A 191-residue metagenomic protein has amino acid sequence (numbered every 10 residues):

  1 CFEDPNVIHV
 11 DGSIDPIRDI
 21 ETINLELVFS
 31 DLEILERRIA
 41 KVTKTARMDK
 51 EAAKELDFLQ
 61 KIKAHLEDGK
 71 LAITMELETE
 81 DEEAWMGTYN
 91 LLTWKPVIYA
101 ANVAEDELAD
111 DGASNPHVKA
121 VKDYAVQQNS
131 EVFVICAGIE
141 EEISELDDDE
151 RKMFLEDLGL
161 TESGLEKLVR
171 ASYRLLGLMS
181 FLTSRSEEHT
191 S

Functional and structural regions predicted by a protein language model:
C1-V28: Conserved P-loop NTPase nucleotide-binding/switch module
D11, L27-S30, K54, L146: A generic short alpha-helical patch detector that favors 3-5-residue windows in or near N-terminal regions
N24, D31, M48-E51: Surface positions of alpha-helical coiled-coils, especially the charged/polar e/g heptad sites that form inter-helical
L32-I39: Conserved phosphoryl-transfer catalytic core
K41-S191: C-terminal-of-GTPase-core extension/linker across diverse P-loop GTPases
